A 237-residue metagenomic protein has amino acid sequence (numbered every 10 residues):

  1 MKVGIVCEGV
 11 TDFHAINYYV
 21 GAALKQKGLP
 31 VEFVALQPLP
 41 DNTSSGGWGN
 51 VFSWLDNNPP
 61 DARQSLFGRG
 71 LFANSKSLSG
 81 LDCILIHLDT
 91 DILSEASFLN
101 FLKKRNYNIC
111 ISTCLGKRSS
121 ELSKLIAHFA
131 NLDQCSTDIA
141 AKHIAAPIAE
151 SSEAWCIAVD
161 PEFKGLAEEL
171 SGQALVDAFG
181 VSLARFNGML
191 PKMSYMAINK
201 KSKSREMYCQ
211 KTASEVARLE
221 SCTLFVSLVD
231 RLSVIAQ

Functional and structural regions predicted by a protein language model:
M1-G4: Extreme N-terminal starter segment of soluble prokaryotic enzymes
F13-A35, N42-Q237: C-terminal accessory helical subdomains adjacent to catalytic cores in phosphodiester- and nucleotide-handling enzymes
